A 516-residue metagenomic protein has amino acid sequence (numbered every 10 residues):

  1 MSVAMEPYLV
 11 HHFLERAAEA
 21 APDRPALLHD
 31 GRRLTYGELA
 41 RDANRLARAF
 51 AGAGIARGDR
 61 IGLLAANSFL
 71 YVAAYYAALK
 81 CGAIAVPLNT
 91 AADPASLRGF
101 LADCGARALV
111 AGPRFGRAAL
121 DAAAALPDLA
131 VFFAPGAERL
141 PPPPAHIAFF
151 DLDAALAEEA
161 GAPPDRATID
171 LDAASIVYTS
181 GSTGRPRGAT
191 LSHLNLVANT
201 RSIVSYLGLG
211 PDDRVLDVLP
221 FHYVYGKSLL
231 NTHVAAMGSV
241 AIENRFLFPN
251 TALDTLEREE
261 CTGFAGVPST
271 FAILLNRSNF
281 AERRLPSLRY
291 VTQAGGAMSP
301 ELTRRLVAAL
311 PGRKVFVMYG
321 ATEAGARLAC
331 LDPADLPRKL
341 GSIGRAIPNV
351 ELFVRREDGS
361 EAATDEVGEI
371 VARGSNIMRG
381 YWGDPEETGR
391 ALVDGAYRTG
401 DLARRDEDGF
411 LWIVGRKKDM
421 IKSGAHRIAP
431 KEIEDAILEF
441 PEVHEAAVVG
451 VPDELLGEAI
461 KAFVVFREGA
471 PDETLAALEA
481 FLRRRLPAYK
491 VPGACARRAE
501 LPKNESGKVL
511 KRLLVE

Functional and structural regions predicted by a protein language model:
S2, E6-V10, E15, D23-S68 (+4 more regions): Conserved AMP-binding/adenylate-forming core of the ANL superfamily
P7, P22, A134, A148-F149 (+3 more regions): Conserved pre-ATP/AMP-binding loop-to-beta segment of ANL
T35-G37, A174-R201: Conserved AMP-binding A3 loop
A92, L109-A111, F264, G374 (+6 more regions): AMP-binding/adenylate-forming catalytic core of the ANL superfamily
R117-D170: ANL superfamily adenylate-forming
V197-R214, F221-T262, R277: Conserved AMP-binding/adenylation subdomain of ANL enzymes
C261-G266, L275-K339, E351: Gly/Ser/Thr-rich phosphate-binding loop
R345-N349, D358-A391, I428: Conserved ATP/PPi-binding loop(s) of AMP-dependent carboxylate-activating enzymes
